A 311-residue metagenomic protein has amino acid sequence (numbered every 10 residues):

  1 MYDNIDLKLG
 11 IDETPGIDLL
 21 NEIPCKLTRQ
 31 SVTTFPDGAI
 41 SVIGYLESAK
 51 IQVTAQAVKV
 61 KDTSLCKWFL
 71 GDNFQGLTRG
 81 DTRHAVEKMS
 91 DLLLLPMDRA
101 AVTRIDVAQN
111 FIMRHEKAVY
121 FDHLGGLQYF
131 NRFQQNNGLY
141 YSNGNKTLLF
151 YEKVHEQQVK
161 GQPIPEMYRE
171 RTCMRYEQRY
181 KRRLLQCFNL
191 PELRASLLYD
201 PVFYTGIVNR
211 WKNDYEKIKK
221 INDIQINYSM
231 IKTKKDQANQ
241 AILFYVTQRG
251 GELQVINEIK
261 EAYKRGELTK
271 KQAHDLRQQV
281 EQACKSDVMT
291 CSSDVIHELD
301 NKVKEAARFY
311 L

Functional and structural regions predicted by a protein language model:
M1-E258, S286-L311: Structured, helix-rich domain cores that form ligand/interaction pockets
I259-L268: Short, aromatic/basic-rich helix-turn unit that serves as a nucleic-acid recognition element
K270-R277: Helix-turn-helix DNA-binding segment
Q278-K285: Residue-level detection of the helix-turn-helix DNA-binding "recognition helix"
